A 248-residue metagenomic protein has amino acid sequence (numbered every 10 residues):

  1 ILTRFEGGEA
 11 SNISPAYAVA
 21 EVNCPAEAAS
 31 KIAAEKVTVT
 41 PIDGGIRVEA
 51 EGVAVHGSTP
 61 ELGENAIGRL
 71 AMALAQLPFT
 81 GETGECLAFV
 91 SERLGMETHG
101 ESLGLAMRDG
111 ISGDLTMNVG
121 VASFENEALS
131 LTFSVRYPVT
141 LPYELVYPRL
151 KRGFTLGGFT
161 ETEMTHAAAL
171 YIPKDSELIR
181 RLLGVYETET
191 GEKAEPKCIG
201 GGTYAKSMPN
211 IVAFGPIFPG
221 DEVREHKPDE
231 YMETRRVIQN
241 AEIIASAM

Functional and structural regions predicted by a protein language model:
I1, T38, T160, K193-E195 (+1 more regions): Conserved beta-strand segments of alpha/beta enzyme cores
I1-P138: Midchain, well-structured core segments that form catalytic/ion-binding scaffolds
K31-V37, M72-T80, R149-G158, E177 (+3 more regions): Generic non-transmembrane alpha-helical segments
E49-H56, S130, T160-T165, D221-P228: A short small-residue
A66-R69, L178, Y204, N240: Catalytic-loop motifs flanking and including active-site residues across diverse enzymes
F79, Y171-I172, D229, R235: Generic C-terminus detector
S123-K197, G201: Substrate-recognition/cap regions that form aromatic- and gly/pro-loop-enriched pockets for small-molecule ligands
E125, L183-A247: Zn-dependent metallopeptidase/amidohydrolase metal-coordination segment
